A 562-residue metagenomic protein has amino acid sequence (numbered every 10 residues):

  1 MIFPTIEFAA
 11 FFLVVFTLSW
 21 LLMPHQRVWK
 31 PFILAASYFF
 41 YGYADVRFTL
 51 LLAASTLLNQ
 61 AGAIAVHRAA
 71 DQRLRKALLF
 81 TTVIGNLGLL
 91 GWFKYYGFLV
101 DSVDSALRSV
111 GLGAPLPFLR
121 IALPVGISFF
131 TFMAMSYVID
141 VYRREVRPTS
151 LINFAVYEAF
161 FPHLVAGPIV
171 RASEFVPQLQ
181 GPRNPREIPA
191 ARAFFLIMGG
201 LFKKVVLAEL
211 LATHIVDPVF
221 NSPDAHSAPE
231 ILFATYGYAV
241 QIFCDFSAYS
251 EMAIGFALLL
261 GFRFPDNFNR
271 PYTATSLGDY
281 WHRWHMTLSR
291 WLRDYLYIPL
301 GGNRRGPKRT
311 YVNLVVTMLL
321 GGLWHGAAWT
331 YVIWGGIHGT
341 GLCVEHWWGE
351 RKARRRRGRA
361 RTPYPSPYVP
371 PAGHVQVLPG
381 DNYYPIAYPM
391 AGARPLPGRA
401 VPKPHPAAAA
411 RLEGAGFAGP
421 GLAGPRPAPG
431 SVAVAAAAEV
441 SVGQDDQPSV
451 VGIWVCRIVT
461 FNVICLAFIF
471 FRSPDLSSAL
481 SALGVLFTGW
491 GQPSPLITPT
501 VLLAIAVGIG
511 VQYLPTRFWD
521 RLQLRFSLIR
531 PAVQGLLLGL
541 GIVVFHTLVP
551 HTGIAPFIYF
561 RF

Functional and structural regions predicted by a protein language model:
M1-T516, D520-R561: Membrane-embedded transmembrane alpha-helical bundles that form the catalytic cores of multi-pass lipid-modifying
